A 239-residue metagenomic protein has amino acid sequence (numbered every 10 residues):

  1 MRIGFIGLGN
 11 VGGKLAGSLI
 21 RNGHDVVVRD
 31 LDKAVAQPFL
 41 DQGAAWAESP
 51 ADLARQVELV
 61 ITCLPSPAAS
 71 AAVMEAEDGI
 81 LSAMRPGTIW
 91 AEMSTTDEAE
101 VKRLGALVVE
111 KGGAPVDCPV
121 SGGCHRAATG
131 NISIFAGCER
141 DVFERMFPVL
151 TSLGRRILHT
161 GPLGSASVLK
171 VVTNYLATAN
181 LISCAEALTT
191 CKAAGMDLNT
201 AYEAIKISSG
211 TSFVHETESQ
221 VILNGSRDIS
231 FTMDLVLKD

Functional and structural regions predicted by a protein language model:
M1-C63, T88, M93: NAD(P)+-binding Rossmann beta1-loop-alpha1 motif at the extreme N-terminus of oxidoreductases
L8, T95-T178: Rossmann-fold dinucleotide-binding core
L15-A16, L104, V149, T190: Hydrophobic residues within alpha-helices that form the first helical element adjacent to the glycine-rich loop
V26, W46, P115-V116, I157 (+1 more regions): Hydrophobic beta-strand scaffold residues
P50-P115: Rossmann-fold NAD(P) dinucleotide-binding segment
L163, S167, L176, T211-D239: Interdomain hinge/lid region at the active-site interface of Rossmann-like NAD(P)-dependent oxidoreductases
M196-S209: Small-residue-rich helix-loop
